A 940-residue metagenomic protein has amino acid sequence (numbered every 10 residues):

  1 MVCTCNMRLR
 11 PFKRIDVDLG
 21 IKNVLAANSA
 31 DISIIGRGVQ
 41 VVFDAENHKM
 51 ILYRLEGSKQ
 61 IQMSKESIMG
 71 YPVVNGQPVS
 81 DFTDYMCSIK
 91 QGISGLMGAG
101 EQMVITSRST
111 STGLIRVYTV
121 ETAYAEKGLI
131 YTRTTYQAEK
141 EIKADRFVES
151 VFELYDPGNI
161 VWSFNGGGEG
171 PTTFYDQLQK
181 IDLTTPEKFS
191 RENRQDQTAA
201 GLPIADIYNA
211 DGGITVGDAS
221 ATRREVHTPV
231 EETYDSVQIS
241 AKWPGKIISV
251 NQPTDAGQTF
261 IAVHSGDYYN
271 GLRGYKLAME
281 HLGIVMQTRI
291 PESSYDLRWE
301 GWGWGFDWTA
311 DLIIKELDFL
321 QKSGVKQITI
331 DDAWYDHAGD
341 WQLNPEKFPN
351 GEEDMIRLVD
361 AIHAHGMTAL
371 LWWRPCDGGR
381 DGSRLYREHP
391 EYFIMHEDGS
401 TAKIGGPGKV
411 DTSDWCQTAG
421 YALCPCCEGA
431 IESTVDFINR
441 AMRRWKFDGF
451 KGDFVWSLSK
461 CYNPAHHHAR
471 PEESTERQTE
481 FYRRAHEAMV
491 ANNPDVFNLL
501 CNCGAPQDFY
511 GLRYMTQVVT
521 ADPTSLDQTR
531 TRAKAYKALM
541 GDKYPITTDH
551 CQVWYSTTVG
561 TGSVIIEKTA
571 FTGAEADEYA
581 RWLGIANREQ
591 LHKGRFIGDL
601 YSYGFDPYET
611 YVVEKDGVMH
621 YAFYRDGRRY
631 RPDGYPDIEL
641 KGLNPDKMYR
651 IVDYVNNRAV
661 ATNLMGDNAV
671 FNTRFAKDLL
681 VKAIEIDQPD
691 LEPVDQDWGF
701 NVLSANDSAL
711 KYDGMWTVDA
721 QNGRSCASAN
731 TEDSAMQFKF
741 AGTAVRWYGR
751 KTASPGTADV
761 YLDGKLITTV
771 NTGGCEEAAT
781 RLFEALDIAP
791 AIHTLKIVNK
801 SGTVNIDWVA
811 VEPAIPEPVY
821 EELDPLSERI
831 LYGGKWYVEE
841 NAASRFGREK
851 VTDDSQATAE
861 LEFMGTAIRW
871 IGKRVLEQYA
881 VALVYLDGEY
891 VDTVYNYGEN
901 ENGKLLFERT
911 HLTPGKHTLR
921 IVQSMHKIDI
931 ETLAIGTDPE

Functional and structural regions predicted by a protein language model:
L9-Q40, M50-P229, V652-N656: Polysaccharide-binding surfaces and accessory modules of carbohydrate-active proteins
A205-I207, L600-P645, L680-D690, A744 (+3 more regions): Carbohydrate-binding surface patches
K246-G266, K677-I686: Short Pro-Gly-centered flexible turn/kink motifs
Y295, W299-V435, N439, G449 (+2 more regions): Aromatic-lined carbohydrate-binding/catalytic grooves of carbohydrate-active enzymes
L385-E432, E476-A576: Glycan-recognition surfaces
S556-F605: Aromatic- and carboxylate-lined catalytic core of secreted/periplasmic carbohydrate-active enzymes
T662-P693: C-terminal beta-strand-rich structural cap/linker in extracellular carbohydrate-active enzymes
E692-E940: Glycan-recognition surfaces in beta-rich domains, encompassing non-catalytic CBMs and lectin-like receptor-binding
